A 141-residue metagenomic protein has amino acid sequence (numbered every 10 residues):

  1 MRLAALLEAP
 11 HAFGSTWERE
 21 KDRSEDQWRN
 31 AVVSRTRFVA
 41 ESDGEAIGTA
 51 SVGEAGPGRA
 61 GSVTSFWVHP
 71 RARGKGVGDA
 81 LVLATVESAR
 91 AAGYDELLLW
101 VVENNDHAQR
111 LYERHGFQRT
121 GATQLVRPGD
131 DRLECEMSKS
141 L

Functional and structural regions predicted by a protein language model:
M1-R71, V82-A84, S88, A92 (+2 more regions): Acetyl-CoA-dependent GNAT
A60, G74, A108-Q109: Internal amphipathic alpha-helical segments of the cytochrome P450 catalytic fold
K75, D79: Flexible nucleotide-binding loop
D95-L98, V102-Q109, R114-L141: C-terminal "cap" of GNAT-fold acetyltransferases
